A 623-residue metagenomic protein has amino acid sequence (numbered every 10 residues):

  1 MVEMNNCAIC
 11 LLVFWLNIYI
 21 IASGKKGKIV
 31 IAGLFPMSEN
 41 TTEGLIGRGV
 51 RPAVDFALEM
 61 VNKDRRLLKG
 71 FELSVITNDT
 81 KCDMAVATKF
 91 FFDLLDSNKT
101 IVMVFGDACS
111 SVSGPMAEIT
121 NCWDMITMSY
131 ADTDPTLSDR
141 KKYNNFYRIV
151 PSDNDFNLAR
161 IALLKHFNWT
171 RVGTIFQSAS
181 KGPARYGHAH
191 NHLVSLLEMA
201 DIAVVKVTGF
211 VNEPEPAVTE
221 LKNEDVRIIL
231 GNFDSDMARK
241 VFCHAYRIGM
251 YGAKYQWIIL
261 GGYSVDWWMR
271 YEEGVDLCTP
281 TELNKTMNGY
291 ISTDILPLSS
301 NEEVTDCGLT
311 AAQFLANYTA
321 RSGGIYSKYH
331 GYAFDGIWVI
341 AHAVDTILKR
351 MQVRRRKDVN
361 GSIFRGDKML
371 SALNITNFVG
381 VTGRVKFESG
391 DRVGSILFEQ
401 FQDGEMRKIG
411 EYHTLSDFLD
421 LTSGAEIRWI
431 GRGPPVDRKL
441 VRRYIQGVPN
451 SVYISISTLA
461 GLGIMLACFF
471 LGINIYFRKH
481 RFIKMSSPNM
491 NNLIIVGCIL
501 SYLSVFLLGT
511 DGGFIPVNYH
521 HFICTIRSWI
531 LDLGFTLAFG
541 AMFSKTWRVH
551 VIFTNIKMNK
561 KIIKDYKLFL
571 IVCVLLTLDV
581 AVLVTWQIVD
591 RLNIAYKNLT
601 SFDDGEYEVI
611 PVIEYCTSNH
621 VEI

Functional and structural regions predicted by a protein language model:
V2-I623: Extracytosolic ligand-binding ectodomains
